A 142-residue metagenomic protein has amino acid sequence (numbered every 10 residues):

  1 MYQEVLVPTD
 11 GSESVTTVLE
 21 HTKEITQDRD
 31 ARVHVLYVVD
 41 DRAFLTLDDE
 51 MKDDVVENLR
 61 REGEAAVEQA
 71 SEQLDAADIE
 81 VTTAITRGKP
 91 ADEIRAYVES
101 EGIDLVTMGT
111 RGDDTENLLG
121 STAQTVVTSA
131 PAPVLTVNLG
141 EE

Functional and structural regions predicted by a protein language model:
M1-T17, S129-E142: Intrinsically disordered or low-complexity boundary/linker segments at protein termini and domain junctions
Q3-D48: Small/aliphatic-rich secondary-structure junction motif
R29, T122, A130-P131: Short, structured coil segments at secondary-structure junctions
H34-L36, T82-T86, L135: General small-molecule cofactor/ligand-binding pocket signal
Y37, G109-R111, N138-L139: Short secondary-structure boundary segments
V39-A65: Acidic, proline/glycine-rich short linear motifs
E72-V106, S129, E142: Structural beta-alpha unit
M108-T125: Glycine-rich, Arg-bearing micro-motifs that act as flexible, cationic patches
